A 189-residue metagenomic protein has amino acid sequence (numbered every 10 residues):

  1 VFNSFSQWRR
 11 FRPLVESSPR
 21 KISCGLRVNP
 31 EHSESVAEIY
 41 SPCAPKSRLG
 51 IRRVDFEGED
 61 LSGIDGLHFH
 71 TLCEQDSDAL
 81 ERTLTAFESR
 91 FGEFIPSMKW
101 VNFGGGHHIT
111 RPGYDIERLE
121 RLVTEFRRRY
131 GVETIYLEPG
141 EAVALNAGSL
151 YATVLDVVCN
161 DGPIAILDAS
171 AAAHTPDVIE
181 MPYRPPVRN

Functional and structural regions predicted by a protein language model:
V1-W100, Y114, L122-E125, I166: Active-site-proximal beta-alpha core segment in soluble small-molecule metabolic enzymes
Q7, E31, E74, H108 (+3 more regions): Short, glycine-/Ser/Thr-/acidic-enriched flexible segments
G25, N102, I135-L137: A structural signal for short, well-ordered beta-strand segments and their strand-loop junctions that often border
H32, A44, R53-D55, R111-G113 (+4 more regions): Solvent-exposed, flexible loop/coil residues
T71-L72, V101-T110, P139-A142: Glycine-rich beta-strand-to-loop/alpha-helix junction loops that act as flexible
D76-R82, T110-L119, N146-D156: Short glycine/threonine-rich loop-to-helix capping motif typified by GTGT followed within a few residues by an Asp-Pro
L122, T134-N189: Charged (often Lys/Glu-rich) extended helix/loop segments that serve as interaction or gating elements
